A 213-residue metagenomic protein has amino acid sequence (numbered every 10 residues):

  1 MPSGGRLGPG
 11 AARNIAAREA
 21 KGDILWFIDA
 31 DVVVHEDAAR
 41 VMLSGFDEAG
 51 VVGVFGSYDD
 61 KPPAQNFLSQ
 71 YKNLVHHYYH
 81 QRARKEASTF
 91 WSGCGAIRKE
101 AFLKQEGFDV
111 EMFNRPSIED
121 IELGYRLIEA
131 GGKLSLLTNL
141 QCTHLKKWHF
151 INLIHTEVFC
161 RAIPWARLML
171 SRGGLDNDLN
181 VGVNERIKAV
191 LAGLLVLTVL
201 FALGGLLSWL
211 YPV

Functional and structural regions predicted by a protein language model:
P2-P9, R13, V33, K61 (+2 more regions): Short, acidic/glycine-rich phosphate-metal binding loop used to engage nucleotide
S3-A20, V41, W91-S92: Glycine-rich, basic loop-to-helix element that forms the pyrophosphate-binding segment of sugar-nucleotide handling
K21-G22, W91-E106: Conserved nucleotide-sugar donor-binding and metal-coordinating catalytic region shared by glycosyltransferases
L25: Short aromatic/hydrophobic "clamp" motif used to bind/position activated sugar donors
V33, D37-L68, L145: Conserved donor NDP-sugar-binding/catalytic core segment of glycosyltransferases
G56-Y58, Q70-T89: Short, flexible, basic/aromatic active-site loop/helix in glycosyltransferases
D109-D178: Catalytic donor/gating beta->alpha subdomain of glycosyltransferases that bind UDP-sugars
A189-V213: Membrane-embedded multi-pass helical conduit in multi-pass membrane proteins, especially envelope-biosynthetic
